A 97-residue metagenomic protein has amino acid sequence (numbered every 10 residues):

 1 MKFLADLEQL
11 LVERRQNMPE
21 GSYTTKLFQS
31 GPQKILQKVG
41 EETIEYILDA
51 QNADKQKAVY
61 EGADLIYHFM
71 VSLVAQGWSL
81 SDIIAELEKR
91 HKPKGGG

Functional and structural regions predicted by a protein language model:
M1-G62, I66-G97: Flexible "arm" and connector segments at domain edges
